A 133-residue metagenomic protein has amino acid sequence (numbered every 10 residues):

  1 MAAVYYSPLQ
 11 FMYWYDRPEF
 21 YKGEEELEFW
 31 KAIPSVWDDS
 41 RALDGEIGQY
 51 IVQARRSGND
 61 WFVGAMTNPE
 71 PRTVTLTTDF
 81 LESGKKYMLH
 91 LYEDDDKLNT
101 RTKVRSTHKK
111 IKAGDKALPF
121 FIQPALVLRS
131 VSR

Functional and structural regions predicted by a protein language model:
M1-P34, R41, E46: Aromatic/acidic polysaccharide-binding cleft in carbohydrate-active enzymes
V4, V63, L89: Hydrophobic, well-ordered secondary-structure elements that form the walls of internal hydrophobic environments
F11-Y13, F20-G23, W61, E70-T73 (+1 more regions): Flexible loop/turn segments at secondary-structure boundaries
S40-R41, V52-Q53, W61, H108-K109 (+1 more regions): Beta-strand-rich interaction surfaces with strong enrichment in secreted/lumenal proteins
I47-K85, L128-V131: Carbohydrate-binding surface patches
F80-D96: Solvent-exposed beta-hairpin/edge-strand motifs
L91-D115: Solvent-exposed beta-strand/loop surfaces of large extracellular or lumenal domains
T107-R133: C-terminal beta-strand-rich structural cap/linker in extracellular carbohydrate-active enzymes
